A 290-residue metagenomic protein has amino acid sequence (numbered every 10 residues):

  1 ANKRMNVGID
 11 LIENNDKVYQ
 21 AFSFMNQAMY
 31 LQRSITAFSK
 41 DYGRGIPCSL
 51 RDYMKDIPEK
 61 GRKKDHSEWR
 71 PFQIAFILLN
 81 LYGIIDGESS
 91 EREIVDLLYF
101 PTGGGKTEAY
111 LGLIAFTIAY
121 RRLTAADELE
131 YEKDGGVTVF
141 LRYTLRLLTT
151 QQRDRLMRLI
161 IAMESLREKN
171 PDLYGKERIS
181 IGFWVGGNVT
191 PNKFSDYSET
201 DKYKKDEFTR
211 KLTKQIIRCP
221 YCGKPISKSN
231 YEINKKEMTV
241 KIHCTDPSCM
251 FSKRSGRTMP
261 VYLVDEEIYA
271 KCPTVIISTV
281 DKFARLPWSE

Functional and structural regions predicted by a protein language model:
A1-E290: N-terminal helicase ATP-binding lobe
